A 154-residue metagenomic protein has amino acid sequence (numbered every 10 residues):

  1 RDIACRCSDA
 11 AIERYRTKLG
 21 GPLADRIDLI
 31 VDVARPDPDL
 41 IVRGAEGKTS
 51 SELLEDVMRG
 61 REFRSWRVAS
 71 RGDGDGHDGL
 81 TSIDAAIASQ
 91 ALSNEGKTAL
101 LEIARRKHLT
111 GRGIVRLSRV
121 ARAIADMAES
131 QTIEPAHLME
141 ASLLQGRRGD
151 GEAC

Functional and structural regions predicted by a protein language model:
R1-C154: Basic, amphipathic alpha-helical bundle interface domains used for macromolecular binding and assembly
